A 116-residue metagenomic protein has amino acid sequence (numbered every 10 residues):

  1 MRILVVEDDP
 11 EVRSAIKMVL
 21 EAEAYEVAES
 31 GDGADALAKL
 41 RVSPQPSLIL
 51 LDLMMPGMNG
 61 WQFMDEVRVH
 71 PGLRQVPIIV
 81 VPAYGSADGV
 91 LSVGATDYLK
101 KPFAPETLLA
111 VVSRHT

Functional and structural regions predicted by a protein language model:
P10-A28, H115: Two-component/phosphorelay signaling modules centered on CheY-like receiver
E29-L48, V90: Acidic, metal-coordinating helix/loop segments flanking the phosphotransfer/catalytic sites of two-component signaling
D52: Active-site residues of response regulator receiver
M55: Receiver (REC) domain active-site loop signature in two-component systems and cognate sites in sensor histidine kinases
I79-V81: Hydrophobic/aromatic residues positioned on beta-strands within the core alpha/beta folds
F103-R114: C-terminal output helix
